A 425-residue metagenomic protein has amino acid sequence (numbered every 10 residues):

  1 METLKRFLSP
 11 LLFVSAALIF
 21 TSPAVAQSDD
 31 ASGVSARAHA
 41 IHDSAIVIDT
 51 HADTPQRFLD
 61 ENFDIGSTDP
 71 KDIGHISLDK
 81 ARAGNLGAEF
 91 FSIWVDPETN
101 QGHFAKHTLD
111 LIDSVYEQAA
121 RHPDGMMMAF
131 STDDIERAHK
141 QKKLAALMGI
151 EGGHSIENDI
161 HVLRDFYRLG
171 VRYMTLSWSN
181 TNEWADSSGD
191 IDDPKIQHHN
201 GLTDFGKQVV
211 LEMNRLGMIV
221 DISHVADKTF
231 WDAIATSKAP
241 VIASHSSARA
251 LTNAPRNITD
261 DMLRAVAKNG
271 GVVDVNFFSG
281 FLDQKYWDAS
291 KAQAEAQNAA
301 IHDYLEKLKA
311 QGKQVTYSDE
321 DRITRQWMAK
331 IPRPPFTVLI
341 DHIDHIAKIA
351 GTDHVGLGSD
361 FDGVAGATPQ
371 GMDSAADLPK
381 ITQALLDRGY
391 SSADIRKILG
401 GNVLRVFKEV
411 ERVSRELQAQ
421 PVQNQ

Functional and structural regions predicted by a protein language model:
M1-L12: Bacterial N-terminal signal peptides that target proteins for export
T3, L18-I19, V220: A broad helix-preferring feature
P10-S22: Bacterial N-terminal signal peptides
V25-Q197, N253-Q425: N-terminal hydrophobic targeting/anchoring segments and the immediately downstream early-domain regions of hydrolases
R168-I242, S247-R256: Divalent metal-binding pocket/active-site signature
